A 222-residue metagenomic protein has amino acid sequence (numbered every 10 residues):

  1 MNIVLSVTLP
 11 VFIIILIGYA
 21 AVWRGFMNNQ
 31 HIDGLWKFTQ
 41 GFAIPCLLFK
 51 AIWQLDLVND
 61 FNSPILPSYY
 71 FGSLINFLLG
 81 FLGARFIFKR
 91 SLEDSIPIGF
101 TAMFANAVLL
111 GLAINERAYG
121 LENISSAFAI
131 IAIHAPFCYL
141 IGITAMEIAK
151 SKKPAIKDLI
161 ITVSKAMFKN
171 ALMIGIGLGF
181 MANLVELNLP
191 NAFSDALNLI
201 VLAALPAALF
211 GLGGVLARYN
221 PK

Functional and structural regions predicted by a protein language model:
M1-K222: Alpha-helical transmembrane segments of multi-pass small-molecule/ion transporters
